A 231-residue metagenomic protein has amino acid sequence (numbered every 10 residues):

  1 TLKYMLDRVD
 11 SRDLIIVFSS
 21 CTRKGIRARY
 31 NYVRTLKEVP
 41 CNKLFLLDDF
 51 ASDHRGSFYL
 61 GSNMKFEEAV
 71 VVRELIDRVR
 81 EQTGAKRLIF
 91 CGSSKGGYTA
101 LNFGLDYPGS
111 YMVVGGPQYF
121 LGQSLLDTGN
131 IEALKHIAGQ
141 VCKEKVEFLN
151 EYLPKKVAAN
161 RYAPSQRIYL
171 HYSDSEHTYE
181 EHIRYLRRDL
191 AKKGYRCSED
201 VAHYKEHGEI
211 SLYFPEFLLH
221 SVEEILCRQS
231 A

Functional and structural regions predicted by a protein language model:
T1-D53: Short, surface-exposed "cap/lid" segments of acyl-processing enzymes
T35-E38, F103-Y111, R188-K192: Short, surface-exposed basic-aromatic patches at helix termini and helix-loop junctions that form
A51-G61: Glycine-rich "HGGG/HGxG" loop immediately N-terminal to the catalytic nucleophile of the alpha/beta-hydrolase
G61-Q82: Alpha/beta-hydrolase active-site loop
T83-S94: Alpha/beta-hydrolase fold nucleophile elbow
G92-N102: Glycine-rich nucleophile elbow surrounding the catalytic serine of serine-hydrolase chemistry
L105-V141: Hydrolase active-site cap/lid region
G129-E199, K205-H207, E216-S230: The feature captures the conserved acid-bearing segment of alpha/beta-hydrolase catalytic domains
